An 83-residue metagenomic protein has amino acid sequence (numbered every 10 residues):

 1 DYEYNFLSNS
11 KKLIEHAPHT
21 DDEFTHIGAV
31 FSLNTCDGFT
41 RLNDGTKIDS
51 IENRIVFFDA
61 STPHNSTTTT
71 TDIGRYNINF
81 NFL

Functional and structural regions predicted by a protein language model:
D1-L83: Catalytic core of non-heme Fe(II) oxygenases with the double-stranded beta-helix
